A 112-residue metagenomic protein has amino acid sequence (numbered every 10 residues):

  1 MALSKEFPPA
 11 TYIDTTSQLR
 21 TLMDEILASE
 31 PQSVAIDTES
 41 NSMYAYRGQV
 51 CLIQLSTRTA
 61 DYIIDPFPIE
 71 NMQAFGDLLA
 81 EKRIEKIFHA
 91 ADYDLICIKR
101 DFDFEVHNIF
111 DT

Functional and structural regions predicted by a protein language model:
M1-V34, T38: N-terminal accessory regions of nucleic-acid-interacting proteins
A10, D61, E81-K86: Short active-site oxyanion
L19, M72, D94-I96: Short, well-ordered alpha-helical microsegments
L22-E25, Q73-R83: Catalytic-core regions built around general acid/base machinery
D37, I53, I87, D111: A residue-level signal for conserved active-site and pocket-lining positions in enzyme catalytic cores
S40, P68: Short, glycine/acidic-enriched loop or turn micro-motifs at the edges of active sites
Y44-A60: A short alpha/beta connector and helix-capping loop motif
L55-R58, Y93-T112: Metal-dependent phosphoesterase core characteristic of DEDDh/y 3'-5' exonuclease domains
